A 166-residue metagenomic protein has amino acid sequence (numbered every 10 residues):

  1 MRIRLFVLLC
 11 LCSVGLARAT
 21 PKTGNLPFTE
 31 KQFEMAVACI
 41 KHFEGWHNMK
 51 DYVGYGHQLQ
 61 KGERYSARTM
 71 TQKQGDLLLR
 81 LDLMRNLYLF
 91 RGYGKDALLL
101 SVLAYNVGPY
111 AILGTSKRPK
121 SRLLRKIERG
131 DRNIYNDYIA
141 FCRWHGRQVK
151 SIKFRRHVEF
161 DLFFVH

Functional and structural regions predicted by a protein language model:
R2-L9: Sec-dependent signal peptide recognition, specifically the positively charged N-region followed immediately by
L9-R18: Hydrophobic h-region of N-terminal signal peptides that target proteins for export in Gram-negative bacteria
R18-M49, H57-S66, M70-L89, Y110-H166: Long, amphipathic alpha-helical surface segments
L87, R91-A97: Short, solvent-exposed, charged loop/turn and helix-capping segments that join or cap alpha-helices on peripheral
A97-A111: Short N-proximal segments of mature Sec-exported proteins
